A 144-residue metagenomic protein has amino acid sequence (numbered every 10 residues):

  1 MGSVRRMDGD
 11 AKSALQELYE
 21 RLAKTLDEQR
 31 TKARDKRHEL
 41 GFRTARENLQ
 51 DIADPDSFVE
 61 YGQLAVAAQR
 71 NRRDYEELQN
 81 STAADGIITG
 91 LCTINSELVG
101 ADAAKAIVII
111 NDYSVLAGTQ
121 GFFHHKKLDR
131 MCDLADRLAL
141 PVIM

Functional and structural regions predicted by a protein language model:
M1-M144: Terminal-region recognition feature
